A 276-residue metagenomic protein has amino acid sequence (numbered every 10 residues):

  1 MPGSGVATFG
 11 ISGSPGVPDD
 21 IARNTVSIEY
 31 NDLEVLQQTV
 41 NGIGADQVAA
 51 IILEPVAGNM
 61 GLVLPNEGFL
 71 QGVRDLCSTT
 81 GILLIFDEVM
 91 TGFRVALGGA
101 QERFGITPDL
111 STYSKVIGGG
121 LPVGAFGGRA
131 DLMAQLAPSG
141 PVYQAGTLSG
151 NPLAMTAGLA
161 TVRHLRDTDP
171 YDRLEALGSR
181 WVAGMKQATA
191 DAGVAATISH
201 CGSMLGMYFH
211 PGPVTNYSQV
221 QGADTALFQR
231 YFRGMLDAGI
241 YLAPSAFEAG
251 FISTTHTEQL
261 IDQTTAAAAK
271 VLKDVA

Functional and structural regions predicted by a protein language model:
M1-A49: PLP-dependent aspartate aminotransferase-fold enzymes
V63-V95: Catalytic PLP-binding core of fold-type I/II PLP enzymes
F104-Q135, G150-A157: Active-site PLP attachment segment
P122, P141-H164, T197-S199: PLP-dependent aminotransferase class I/II
L153-D172, P211-T215, T255-E258: Amphipathic alpha-helix from the class-I
V162-K186, S218-T225: Structural signature of PLP-dependent enzymes
R166-T168, A176, G234-A276: PLP-dependent enzyme catalytic core of the Aspartate aminotransferase-like
S179-V182, A192-Y231: Conserved PLP-binding catalytic core of the aspartate aminotransferase-like
